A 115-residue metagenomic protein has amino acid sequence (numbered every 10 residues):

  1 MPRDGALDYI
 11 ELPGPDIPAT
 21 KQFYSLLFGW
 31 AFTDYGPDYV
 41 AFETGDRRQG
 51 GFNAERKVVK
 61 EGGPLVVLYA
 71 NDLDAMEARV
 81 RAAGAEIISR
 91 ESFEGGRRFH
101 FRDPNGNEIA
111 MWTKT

Functional and structural regions predicted by a protein language model:
M1-K21, R47-R48, P64-V66, T115: N-terminal beta-strand motif that seeds the catalytic metal site of vicinal oxygen chelate
M1-R3, Y9-L12, R81-T115: Vicinal oxygen chelate
P2-D4, D34, K60-E61, F93: A generic fold-level signal
L7-P15, K57-R81, R97-R102: Vicinal oxygen chelate
T20-Y24, V80, G106: Conserved active-site tyrosine of GNAT-family acetyltransferases
L26-F32, G84-E86: Conserved acetyl-CoA-binding loop of GNAT-fold acetyltransferases
W30-G63, E108-K114: Conserved short beta-strand elements that form part of the metal-binding/catalytic scaffold of enzyme active sites
